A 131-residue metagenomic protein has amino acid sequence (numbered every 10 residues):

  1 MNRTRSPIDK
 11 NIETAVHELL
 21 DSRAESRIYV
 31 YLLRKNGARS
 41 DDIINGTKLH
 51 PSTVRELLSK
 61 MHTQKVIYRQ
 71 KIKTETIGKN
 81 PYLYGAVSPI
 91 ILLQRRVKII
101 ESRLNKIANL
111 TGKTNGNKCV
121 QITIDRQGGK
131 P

Functional and structural regions predicted by a protein language model:
N2-E18: Short, Lys/Arg-enriched N-terminal segment that forms or immediately precedes the first helix of a structured domain
T14-E25, R39, I72-R95: Short, cationic-aromatic polyanion-contact patches
S26-V30: Pre-recognition alpha-helix immediately N-terminal to the DNA-recognition helix within helix-turn-helix or winged-helix
D42-G46, M61: A short acidic, leucine-rich amphipathic alpha-helix
H50-T63: Short amphipathic alpha-helical interaction segments
K65-K73: A short, conserved structural fragment
G85-P131: Amphipathic alpha-helical dimerization/coiled-coil segments that flank or bridge DNA-binding/regulatory modules
